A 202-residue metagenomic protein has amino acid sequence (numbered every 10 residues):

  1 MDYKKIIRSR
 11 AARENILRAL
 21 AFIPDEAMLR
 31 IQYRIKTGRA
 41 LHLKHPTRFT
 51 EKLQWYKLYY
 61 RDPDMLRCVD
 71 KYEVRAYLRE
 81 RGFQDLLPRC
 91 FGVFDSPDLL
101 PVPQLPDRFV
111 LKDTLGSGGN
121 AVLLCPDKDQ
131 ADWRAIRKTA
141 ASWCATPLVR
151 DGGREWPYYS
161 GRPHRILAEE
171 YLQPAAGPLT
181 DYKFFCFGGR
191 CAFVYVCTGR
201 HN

Functional and structural regions predicted by a protein language model:
D2-W143: Conserved N-proximal alpha/beta basic substrate-recognition cap immediately N-terminal to, or forming the N-lobe
L105, A131-N202: Phosphate-binding site of ATP-dependent enzymes
